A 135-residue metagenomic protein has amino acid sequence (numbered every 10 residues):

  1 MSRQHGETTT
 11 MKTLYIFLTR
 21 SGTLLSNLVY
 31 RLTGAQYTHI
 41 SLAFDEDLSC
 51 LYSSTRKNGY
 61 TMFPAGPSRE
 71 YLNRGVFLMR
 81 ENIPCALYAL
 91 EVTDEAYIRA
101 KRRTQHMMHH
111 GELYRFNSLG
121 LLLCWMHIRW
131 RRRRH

Functional and structural regions predicted by a protein language model:
M1-T10: Short, Lys/Arg-enriched N-terminal segments with co-localized hydrophobic residues within the first ~10-30 amino acids
S2-R3, L18, M62, Y71 (+2 more regions): Compositionally biased, low-complexity repeat tracts
Q4-H5, Q36, Q105: Residue-identity detector for glutamine
T8, A65-R74, A89, H106-Y114: Short, functional N-terminal and low-complexity linear motifs
K12-L14: Extreme N-terminal starter segment of soluble prokaryotic enzymes
T19-Y88, W125-R129: Glycine-rich catalytic cores of cysteine/serine-nucleophile enzymes that process amide/ester linkages in cell-envelope
L25-T33, M79-H135: Active-site nucleophile-His-acid catalytic modules used for acyl/amide transfer and hydrolysis across diverse enzymes
